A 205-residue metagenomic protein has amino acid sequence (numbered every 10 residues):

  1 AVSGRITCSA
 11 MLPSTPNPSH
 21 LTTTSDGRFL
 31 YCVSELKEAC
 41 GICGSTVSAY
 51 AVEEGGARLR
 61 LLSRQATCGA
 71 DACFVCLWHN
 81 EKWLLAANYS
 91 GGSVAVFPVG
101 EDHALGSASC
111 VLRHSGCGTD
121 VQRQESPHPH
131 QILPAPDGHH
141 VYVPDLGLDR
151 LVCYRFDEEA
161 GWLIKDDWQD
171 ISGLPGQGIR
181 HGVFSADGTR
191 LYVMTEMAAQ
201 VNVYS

Functional and structural regions predicted by a protein language model:
A1-S3, Y50-A57, V96-G106, Y154-L163 (+1 more regions): Short loop/turn segments immediately following beta-strands, especially the blade-tip and inter-blade linker loops
T7-P13, R60-Q65, C110, G116-Q122 (+1 more regions): A short beta-strand motif characteristic of beta-propeller blades
C8-E81: Blade-loop segments of beta-propeller domains
S9-A10, T22, W83, N88-A95 (+2 more regions): Intrinsic, low-complexity N-terminal interaction/targeting segments
T15-S25, C68-H79, W83, S115-G138 (+1 more regions): Beta-rich, blade/repeat-based domains predominating in secreted/periplasmic proteins but also intracellular
C32-V33, A86, V143, V193: Residue position within the beta-strands of beta-propeller blades
E35-G41, S90-S93, L148-R150, A198-Q200: Short glycine/acidic-enriched loop and turn motifs that connect beta-strands
G138-A198: Loop-centered beta-sheet repeat module
